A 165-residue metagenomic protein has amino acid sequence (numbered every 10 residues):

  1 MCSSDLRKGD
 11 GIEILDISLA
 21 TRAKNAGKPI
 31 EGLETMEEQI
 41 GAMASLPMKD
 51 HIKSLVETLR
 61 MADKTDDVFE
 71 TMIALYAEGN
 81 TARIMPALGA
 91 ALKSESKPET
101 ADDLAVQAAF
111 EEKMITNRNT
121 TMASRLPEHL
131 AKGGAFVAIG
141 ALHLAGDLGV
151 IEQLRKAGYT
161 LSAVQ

Functional and structural regions predicted by a protein language model:
C2-S3: Short, small-residue-biased leader/transition segments that mark boundaries at the very start of proteins
L6-G11, L126: Short helix-to-loop capping/linker segments positioned immediately adjacent to catalytic or ligand/cofactor-binding
R7, M43-K49, N117, G133 (+1 more regions): Surface-exposed loop/turn and secondary-structure junction residues enriched for glycine/proline
G9-T21, G32, D147: Gly/lys/ser-thr-rich phosphate-binding loops in alpha/beta enzymes that coordinate phosphoanhydride or phosphate groups
I12-D16, A23, T65, I115-N119: Solvent-exposed, acidic/flexible segments
D16, A20, D66-F69, M85 (+3 more regions): Extracytoplasmic/secreted envelope proteins and their assembly/folding machinery, especially bacterial periplasmic
K24-K113: Flexible, glycine-rich surface segments
A108-Q165: C-terminal soluble interaction/assembly domains
